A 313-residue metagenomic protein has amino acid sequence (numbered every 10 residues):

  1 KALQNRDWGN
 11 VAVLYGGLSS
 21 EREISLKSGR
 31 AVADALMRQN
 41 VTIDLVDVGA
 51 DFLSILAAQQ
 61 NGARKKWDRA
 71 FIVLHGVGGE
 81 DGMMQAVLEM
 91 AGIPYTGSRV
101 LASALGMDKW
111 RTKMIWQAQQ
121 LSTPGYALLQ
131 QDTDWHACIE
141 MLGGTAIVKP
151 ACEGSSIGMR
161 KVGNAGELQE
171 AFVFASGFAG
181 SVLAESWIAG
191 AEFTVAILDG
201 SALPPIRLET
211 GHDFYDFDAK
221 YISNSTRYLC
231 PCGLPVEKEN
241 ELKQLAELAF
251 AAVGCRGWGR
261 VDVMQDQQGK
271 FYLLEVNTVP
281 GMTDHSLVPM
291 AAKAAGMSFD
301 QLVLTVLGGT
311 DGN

Functional and structural regions predicted by a protein language model:
K1-G9, Q120, P235-N313: ATP-dependent carboxylate activation and anion-phosphoryl transfer catalytic cores that bind Mg-ATP to form
K1-L101, L105-M107, R111, Q130-A137 (+1 more regions): ATP-binding N-terminal substructure of ATP-dependent carboxylate-amine bond-forming enzymes
A2-L14, Q60-K65, L105-A191: Active-site nucleotide/adenylate-binding loops and adjacent lid/helix of ATP-dependent enzymes
I43, P94-Y95, T123, A146 (+1 more regions): Hydrophobic beta-strand scaffold residues
D44-D51, V182, S186, R256-Q268: A short glycine-rich, hydrophobically flanked beta-strand micro-motif that places a catalytic Asp/Glu for divalent metal
A86-Y95, N164-A165, Q169, A294-G296: A glycine- and small-aliphatic-rich helix-loop capping segment at beta-alpha/alpha-beta transitions that lines
G163-Q244, Q265-Y272: Phosphate-binding site of ATP-dependent enzymes
